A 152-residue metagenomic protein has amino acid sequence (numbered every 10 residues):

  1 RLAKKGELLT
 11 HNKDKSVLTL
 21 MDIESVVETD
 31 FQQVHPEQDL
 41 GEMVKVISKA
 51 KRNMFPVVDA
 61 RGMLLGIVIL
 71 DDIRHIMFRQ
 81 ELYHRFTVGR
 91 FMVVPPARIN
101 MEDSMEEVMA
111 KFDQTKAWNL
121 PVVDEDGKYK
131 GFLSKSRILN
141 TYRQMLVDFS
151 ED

Functional and structural regions predicted by a protein language model:
R1-Q33, M145-D152: Membrane-interfacial segments at transmembrane helix termini in multi-pass membrane proteins
T19-F31, Q38-G41, D72, H84-P96: Bateman (tandem CBS) regulatory domains
E28, K51-R52, V93, A117: A short helix-to-beta-strand capping loop
V34-K51, V58, M77, R98-W118 (+2 more regions): The conserved cystathionine-beta-synthase
M54-P56, L64: Extended cytosolic regulatory regions of multi-pass ion transporters/channels
L65-I73, G131-I138: Short hydrophobic beta-strand motif reused across regulatory alpha/beta modules
Q80: Beta-strand/loop-dominated core regions that host nucleotide or nucleotide-derived cofactor-binding catalytic loops
